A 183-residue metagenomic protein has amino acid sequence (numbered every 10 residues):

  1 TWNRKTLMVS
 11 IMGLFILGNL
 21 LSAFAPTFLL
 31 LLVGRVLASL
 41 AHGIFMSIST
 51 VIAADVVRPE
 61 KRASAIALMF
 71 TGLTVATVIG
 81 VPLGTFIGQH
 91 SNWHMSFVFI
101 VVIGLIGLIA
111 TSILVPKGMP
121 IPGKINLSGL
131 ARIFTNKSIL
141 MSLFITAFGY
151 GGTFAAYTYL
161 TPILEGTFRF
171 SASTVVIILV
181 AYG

Functional and structural regions predicted by a protein language model:
T1-P26: Conserved MFS/SLC helix-loop-helix module at the cytosolic interface between two early adjacent transmembrane helices
M12, I16-N19, G34-R35, V101-L108: A generic transmembrane-helix signature of 12-TM secondary carrier transporters
G13, V36, A67-V75, I79 (+2 more regions): Transmembrane alpha-helical cores of Major Facilitator Superfamily
P26-L30, P59-K61, L68-I113: Helix-loop-helix hairpin linking two adjacent transmembrane segments in secondary transporters
F28, G34-G72: Cytoplasmic helix-loop-helix junction between adjacent transmembrane helices in 12-TM secondary transporters
V115-L143: Juxtamembrane intracellular "pre-TM" segments in multi-pass secondary transporters
L140-L179: Extracytoplasmic gate region of multi-pass secondary transporters
